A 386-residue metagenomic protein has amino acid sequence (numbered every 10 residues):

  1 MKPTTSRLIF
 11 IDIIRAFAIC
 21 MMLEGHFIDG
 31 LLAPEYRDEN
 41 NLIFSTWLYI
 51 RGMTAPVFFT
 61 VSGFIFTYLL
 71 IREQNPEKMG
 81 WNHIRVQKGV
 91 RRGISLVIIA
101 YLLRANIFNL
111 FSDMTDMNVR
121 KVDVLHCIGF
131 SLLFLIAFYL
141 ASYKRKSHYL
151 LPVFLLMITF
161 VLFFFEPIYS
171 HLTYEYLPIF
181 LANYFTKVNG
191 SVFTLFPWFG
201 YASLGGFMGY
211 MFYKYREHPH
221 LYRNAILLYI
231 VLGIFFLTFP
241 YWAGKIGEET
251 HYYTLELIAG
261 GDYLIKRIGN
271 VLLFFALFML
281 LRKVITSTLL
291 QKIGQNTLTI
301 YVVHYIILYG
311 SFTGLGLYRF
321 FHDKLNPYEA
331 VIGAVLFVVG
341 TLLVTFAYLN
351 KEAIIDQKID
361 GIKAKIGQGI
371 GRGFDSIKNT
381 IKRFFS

Functional and structural regions predicted by a protein language model:
M1-S386: Alpha-helical transmembrane segments and their immediate juxtamembrane cytosolic regions
